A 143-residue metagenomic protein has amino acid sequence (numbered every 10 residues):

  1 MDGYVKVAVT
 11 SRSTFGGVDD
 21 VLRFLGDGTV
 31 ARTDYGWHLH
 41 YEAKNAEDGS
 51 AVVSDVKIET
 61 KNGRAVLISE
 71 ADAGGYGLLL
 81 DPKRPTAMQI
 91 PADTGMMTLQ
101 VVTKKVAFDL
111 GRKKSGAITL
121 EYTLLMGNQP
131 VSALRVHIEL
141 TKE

Functional and structural regions predicted by a protein language model:
M1-L78, P82-A87, P91-T119, T123 (+2 more regions): N-terminal intrinsically disordered, cationic/polar leader segments that include organellar targeting peptides
I138-L140: A short acidic/small-residue loop/turn micro-motif
